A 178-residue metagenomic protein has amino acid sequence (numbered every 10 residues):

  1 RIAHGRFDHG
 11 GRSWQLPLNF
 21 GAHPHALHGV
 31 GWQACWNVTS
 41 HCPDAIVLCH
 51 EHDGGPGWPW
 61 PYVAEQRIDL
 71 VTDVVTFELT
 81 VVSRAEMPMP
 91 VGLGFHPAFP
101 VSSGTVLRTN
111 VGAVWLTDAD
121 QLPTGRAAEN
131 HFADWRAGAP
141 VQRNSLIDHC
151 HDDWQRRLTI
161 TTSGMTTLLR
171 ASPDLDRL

Functional and structural regions predicted by a protein language model:
R1, V30-Q33, W60-Y62, L93 (+3 more regions): Residues that act as N-cap/strand-start positions at coil-to-secondary-structure junctions
R1-D8: Short acidic, Pro/Gly- and aromatic-enriched capping/linker segments at domain boundaries
D8, T39-S40, D69, V82 (+3 more regions): Well-ordered beta-strand positions
W14-L16, T167: Short, isolated positions in well-ordered beta-strands
N19-T72: Extended, loop-rich substrate-binding clefts of extracytoplasmic carbohydrate-active enzymes
H52-V91, F95-F99: Acidic, contiguous internal or C-terminal segments within carbohydrate-active enzymes that form a structured patch used
P88-P90, A98-D174: Active-site/ligand-binding surface loops and adjacent short beta/alpha elements that line catalytic pockets across
